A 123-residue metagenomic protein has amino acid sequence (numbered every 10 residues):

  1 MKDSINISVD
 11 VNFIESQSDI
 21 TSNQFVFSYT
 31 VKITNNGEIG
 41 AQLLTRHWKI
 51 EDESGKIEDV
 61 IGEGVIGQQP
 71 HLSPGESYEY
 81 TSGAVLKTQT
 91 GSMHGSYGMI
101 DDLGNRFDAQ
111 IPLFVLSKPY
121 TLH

Functional and structural regions predicted by a protein language model:
M1-Q24: Low-complexity, acidic Ser/Thr/Pro/Gly-rich terminal tails and inter-domain linkers that flank the onset of structured
I5, N23-F25, Q42, E76-Y78 (+1 more regions): Residue-level preference for beta-strand/loop junctions
V9, F13, G55, G64 (+3 more regions): Long, contiguous binding/interaction regions
F25-T30, H94: Short, solvent-exposed loop/turn segments enriched in Ser/Thr/Gly
I33-G37: Asparagine-centered strand-capping/turn motif at beta-strand->loop junctions
I39-E58, M99: Short acidic, flexible loop segments centered on an aromatic residue
D59-T90: Intrinsically disordered, low-complexity Pro/Gly/Ser/Thr-rich segments with frequent PxxP/GP/PP motifs and embedded
V85-H123: Terminal connector regions
